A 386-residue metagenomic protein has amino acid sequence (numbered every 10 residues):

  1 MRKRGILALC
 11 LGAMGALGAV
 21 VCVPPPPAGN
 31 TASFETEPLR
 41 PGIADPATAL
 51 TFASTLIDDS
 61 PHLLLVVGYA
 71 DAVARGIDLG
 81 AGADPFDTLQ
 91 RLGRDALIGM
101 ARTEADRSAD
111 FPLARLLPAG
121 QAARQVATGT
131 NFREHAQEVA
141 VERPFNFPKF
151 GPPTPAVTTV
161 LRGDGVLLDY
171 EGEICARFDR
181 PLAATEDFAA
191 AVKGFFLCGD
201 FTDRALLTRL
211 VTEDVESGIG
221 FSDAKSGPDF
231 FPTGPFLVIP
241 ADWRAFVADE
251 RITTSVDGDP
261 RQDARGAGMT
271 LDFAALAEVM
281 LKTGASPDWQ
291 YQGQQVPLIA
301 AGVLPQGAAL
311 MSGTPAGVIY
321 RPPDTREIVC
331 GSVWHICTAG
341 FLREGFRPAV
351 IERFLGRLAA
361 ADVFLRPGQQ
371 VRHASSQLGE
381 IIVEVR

Functional and structural regions predicted by a protein language model:
M1-G12: N-terminal Sec-pathway targeting helices
G12-F145, F150-G151, V157-T158, G165 (+2 more regions): N-terminal non-catalytic cap/leader segment that marks the start of a structured domain
A32-P38, A123-G293, W334-E352, A360-D362: Glycine-enriched loop-and-adjacent helix/strand subsegments that border the catalytic/binding cleft of enzyme cores
A184, V318-T325, L358-A361, L378-R386: Short, Lys/Arg- and Gly-enriched loop/turn segments at beta-strand edges
D288-A301, R326: Short helix/loop segment immediately N-terminal to the Walker
G302-L304, L365: Short, well-ordered loop/turn sites that connect or cap secondary structure elements
Q306-A308, G368: Loop/turn positions that initiate beta-strands
